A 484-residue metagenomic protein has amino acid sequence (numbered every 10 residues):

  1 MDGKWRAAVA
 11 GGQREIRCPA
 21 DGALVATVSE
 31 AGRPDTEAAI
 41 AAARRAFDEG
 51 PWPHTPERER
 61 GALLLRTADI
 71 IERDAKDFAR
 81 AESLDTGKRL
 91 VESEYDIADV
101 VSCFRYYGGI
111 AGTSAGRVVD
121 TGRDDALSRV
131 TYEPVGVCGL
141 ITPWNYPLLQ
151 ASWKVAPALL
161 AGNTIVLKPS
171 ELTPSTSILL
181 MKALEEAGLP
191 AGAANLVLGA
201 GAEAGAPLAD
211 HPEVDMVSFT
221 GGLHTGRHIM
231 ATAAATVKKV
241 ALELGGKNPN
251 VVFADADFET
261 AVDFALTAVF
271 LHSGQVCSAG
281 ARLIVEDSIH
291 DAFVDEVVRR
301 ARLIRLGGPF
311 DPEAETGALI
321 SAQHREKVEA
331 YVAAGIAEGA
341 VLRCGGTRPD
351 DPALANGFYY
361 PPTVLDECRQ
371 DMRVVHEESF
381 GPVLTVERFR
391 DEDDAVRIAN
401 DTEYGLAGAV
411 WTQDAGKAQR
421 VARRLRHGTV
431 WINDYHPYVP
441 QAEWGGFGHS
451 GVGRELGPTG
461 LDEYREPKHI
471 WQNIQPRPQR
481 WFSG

Functional and structural regions predicted by a protein language model:
M1-L24, R45-A46, T347: Hydrophobic face of amphipathic alpha-helices that form TPR/SEL1-like repeat modules and related alpha-solenoid
A7-V9, Q13-R14, E30-P34, A256: A short acidic/small-residue loop/turn micro-motif
G22, R60, E82, F104 (+9 more regions): Residue-level signal for inorganic ion chemistry
A23-A26, V214, R305, V332 (+1 more regions): Conserved C-terminal structural/oligomerization subdomain of aldehyde/semialdehyde dehydrogenase
A23-S114: Glycine-rich loop-to-alpha-helix module at the N-terminal edge of alpha/beta enzyme cores
V25-A31, D48-W52, L140, N250-F253 (+5 more regions): Short, well-ordered beta-strand elements within core beta-sheets of diverse protein domains
G116-T260, F389: Rossmann-like NAD(P) dinucleotide-binding subdomain of oxidoreductase/dehydrogenase enzymes
M216, H224-R369, I432, Q479-F482: ALDH superfamily catalytic-core signature
